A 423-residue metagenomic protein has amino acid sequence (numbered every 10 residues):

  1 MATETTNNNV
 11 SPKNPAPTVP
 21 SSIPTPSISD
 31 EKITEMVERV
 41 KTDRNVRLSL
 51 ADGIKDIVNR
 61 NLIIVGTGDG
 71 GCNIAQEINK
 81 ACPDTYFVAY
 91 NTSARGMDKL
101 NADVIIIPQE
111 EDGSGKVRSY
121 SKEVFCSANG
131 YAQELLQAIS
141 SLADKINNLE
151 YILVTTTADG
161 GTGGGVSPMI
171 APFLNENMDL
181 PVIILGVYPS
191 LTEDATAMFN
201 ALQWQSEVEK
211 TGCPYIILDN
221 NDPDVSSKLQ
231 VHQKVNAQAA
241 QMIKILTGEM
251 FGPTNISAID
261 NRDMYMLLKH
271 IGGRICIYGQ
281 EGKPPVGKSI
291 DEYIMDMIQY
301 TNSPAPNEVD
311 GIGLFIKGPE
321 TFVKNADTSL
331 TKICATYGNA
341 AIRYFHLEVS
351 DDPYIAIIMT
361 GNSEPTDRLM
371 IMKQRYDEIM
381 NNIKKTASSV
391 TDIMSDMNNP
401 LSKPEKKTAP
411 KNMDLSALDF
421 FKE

Functional and structural regions predicted by a protein language model:
A2-E423: Tubulin/FtsZ superfamily GTPase core signature
